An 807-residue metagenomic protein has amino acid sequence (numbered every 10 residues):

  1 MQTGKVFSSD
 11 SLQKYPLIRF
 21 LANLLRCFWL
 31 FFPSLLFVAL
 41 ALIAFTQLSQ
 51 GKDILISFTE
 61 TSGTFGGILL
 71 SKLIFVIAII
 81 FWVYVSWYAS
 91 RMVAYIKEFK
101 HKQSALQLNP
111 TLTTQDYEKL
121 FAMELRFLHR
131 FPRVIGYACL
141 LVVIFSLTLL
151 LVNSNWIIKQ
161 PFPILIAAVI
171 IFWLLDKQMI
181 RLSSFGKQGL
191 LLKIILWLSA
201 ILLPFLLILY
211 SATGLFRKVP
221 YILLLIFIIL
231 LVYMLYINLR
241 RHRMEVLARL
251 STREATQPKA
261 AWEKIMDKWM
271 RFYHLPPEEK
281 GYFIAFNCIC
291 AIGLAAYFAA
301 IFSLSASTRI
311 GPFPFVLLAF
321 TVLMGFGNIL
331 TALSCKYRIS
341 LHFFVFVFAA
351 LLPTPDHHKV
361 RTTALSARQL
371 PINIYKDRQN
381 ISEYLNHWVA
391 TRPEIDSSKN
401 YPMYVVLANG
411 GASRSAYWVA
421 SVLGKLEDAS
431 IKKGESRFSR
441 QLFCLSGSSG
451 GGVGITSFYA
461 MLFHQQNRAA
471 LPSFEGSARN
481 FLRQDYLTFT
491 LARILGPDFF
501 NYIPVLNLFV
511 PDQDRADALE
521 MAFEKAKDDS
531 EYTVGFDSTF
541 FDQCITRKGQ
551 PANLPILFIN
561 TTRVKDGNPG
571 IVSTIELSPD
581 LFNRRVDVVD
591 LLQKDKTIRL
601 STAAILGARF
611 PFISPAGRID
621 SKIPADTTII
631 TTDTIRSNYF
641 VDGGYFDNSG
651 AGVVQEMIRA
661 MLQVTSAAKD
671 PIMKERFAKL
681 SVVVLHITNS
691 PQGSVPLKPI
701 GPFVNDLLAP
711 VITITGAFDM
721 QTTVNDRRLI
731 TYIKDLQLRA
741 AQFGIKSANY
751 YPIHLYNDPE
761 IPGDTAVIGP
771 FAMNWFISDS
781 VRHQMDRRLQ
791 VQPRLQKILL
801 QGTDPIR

Functional and structural regions predicted by a protein language model:
Q2-R807: Catalytic domains of lipid- and phosphate-ester/thioester hydrolases
